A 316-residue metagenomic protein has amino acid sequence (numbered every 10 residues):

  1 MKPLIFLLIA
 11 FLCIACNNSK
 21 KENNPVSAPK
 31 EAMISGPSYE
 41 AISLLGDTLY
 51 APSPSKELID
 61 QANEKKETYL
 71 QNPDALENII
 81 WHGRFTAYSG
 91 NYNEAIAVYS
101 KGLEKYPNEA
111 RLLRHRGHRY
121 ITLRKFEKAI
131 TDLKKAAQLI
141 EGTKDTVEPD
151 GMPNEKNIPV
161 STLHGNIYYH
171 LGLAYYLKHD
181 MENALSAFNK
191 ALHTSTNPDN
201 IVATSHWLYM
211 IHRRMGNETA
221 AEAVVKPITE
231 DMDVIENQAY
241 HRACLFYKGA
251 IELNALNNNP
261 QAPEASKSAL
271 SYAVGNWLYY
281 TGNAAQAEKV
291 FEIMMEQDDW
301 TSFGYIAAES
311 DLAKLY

Functional and structural regions predicted by a protein language model:
C16-W81, Y316: N-terminal leader/linker segments that initiate helical-solenoid repeat arrays
P73, P107, E141, T162 (+3 more regions): Short coil turns that delineate tetratricopeptide repeat
R84, H118, L173, M210-R213 (+2 more regions): Residue-level recognition of tetratricopeptide repeat
